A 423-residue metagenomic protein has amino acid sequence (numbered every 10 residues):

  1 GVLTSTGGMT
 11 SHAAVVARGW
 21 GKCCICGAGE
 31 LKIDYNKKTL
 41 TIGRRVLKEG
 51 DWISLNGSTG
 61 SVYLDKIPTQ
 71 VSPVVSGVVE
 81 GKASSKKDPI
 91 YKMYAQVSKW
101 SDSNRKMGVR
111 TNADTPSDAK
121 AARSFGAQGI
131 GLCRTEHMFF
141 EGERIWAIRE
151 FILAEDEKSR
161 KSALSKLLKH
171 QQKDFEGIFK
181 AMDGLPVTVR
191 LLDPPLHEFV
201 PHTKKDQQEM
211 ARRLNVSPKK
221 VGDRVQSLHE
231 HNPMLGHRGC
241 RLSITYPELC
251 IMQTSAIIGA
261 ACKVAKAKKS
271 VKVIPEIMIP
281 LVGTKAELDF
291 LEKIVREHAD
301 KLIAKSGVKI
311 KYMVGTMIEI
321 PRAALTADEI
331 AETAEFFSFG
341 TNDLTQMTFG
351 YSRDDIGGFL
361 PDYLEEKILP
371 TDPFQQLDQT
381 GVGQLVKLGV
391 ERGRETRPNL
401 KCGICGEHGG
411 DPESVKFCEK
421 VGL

Functional and structural regions predicted by a protein language model:
G1-R45: Conformationally flexible catalytic loops at phosphate/diphosphate-handling active centers
S11, V62, Q346: Short glycine-rich, flexible loops that bind phosphorylated cofactors or substrates
A17, I53, I257: Residue-level signal for inorganic ion chemistry
E30-L64, D156-L164, Q375, Q379: A structural-propensity feature for long, helix-poor, extended segments
T59, V74-S76, G81-L423: Conserved alpha/beta-domain cores
